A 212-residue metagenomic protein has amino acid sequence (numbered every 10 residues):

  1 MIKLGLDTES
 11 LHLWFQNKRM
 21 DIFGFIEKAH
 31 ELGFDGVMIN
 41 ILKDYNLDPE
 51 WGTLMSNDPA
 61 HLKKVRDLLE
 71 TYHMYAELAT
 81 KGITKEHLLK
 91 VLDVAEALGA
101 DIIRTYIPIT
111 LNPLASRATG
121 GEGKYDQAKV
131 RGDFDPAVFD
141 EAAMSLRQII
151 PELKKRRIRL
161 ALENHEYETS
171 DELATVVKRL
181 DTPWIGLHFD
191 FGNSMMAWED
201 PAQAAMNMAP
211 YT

Functional and structural regions predicted by a protein language model:
M1-I22: Boundary/entry segment of secreted carbohydrate-active catalytic domains
L6, A29, V37, L69 (+4 more regions): Conserved, mostly hydrophobic/aromatic
E9, L42, P108: Flexible loop residues that form catalytic and substrate-binding hotspots at small-molecule/glycan-binding clefts
L13-M20, Y45-N57, A115: Short, flexible/disordered intra-domain loops and linkers
F15-E31, T84-A95, A197-N207: Short, acidic/polar
D21-K43, L98-I102: Catalytic domains of carbohydrate-active enzymes, especially glycoside hydrolases
E27, S56-G186, M195-M196: Active-site acidic/histidine proton-transfer and metal-coordination neighborhood in alpha/beta enzyme cores
